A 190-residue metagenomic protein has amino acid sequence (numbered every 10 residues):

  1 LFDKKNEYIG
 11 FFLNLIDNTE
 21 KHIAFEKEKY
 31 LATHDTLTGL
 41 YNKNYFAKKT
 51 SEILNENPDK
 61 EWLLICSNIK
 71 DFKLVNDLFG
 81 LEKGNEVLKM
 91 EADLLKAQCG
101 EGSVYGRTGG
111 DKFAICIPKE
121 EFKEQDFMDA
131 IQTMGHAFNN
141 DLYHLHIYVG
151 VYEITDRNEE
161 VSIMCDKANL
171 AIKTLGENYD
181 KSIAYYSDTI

Functional and structural regions predicted by a protein language model:
K5, N18-T19, I69-K70, T189: PAS/PAC or PAS-like capping segment
E7-D17, C66: PAS-family sensory domains
I16-E26: PAS-associated C-terminal cap
K29-T33, G39-L63, K70-G100, G106-I115 (+2 more regions): Conserved long alpha-helical elements within nucleotide-processing catalytic cores of c-di-GMP signaling and class III
A92-K96, F122-D141, K167-N169: Alpha-helical scaffold within the catalytic cores of cyclic-nucleotide enzymes
G106-G109, T133-G150, G176: Catalytic core regions of nucleotide second-messenger enzymes
C116-E124, N139-L142, H146-M164, T189: Catalytic strand-loop-helix junctions within cyclic-nucleotide turnover domains
I163-D188: Catalytic/regulatory signature loops of cyclic-dinucleotide turnover enzymes and related class III nucleotidyl cyclases
